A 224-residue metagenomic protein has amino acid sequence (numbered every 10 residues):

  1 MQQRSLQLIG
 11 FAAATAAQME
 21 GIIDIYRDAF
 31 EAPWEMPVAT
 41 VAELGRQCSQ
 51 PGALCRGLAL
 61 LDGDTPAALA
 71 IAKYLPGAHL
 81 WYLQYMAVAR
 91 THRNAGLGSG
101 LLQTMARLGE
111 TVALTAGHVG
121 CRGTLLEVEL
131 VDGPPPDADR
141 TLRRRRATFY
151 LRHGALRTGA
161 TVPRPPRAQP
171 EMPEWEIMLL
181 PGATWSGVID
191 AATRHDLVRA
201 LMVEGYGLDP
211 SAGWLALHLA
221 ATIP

Functional and structural regions predicted by a protein language model:
M1-A14, L114-P224: Terminal substrate-recognition subdomain of acyl/acetyltransferases
M1-R46, P51-L54, A59-L61: Short amphipathic alpha-helix that is part of the acyltransferase structural core
C48-G52, L108-V119: Alpha-helix termini
R56-L58, H79-W81, M172-M178: Short beta-strand micro-motifs in enzyme catalytic cores
A59, T65-Y74, L80-A87: Conserved beta-strand in the GNAT
L61-G63, L180-P181: Active-site beta-strand termini and strand-to-loop segments that position acidic
L75-L83, R93, V119-R122: A conserved beta-turn-beta hairpin within the catalytic core of GNAT-like acetyltransferases that forms part
V88, N94-T111: Conserved acetyl-CoA-binding loop-helix of GNAT-fold acetyltransferases
